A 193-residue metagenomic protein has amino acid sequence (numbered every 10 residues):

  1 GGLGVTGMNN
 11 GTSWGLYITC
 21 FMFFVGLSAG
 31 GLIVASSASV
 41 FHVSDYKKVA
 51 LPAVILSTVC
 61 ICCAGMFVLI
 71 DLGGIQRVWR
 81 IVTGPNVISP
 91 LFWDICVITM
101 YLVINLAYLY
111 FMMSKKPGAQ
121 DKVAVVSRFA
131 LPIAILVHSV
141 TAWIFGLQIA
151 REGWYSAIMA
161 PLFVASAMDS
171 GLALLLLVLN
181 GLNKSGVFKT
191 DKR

Functional and structural regions predicted by a protein language model:
G1-G30, V34-S37: N-terminal signal-anchor module of multipass membrane proteins
G1-L3, G65-L72, L136-F145: Alpha-helical transmembrane segments of multi-pass membrane proteins
T6, A35-A53, Q76-N86: Flexible loop linkers connecting adjacent transmembrane helices in multi-pass alpha-helical membrane transporters
N9-F21, S89-F92, W154-S166: Transmembrane alpha-helix entry/boundary detector in multi-pass membrane proteins
A35, G65-I81, Y108-K115: Transmembrane alpha-helix boundary signature
V43-D45, T83, V87, I98-R193: Long, contiguous internal "core" modules enriched in hydrophobic/ aromatic residues
L51-C63, A124-I135: Transmembrane alpha-helical segments of multi-pass membrane proteins
I55-I75, F92-L106: C-terminal halves and exits of single transmembrane alpha-helices
